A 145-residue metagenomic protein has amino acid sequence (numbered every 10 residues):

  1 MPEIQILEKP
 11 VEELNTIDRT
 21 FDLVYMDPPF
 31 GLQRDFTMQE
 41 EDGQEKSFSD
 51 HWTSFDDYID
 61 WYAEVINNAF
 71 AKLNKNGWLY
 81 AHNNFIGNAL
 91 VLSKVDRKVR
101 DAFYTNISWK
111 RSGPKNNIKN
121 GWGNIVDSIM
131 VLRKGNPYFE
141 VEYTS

Functional and structural regions predicted by a protein language model:
M1-S145: Core catalytic lobe of class I
